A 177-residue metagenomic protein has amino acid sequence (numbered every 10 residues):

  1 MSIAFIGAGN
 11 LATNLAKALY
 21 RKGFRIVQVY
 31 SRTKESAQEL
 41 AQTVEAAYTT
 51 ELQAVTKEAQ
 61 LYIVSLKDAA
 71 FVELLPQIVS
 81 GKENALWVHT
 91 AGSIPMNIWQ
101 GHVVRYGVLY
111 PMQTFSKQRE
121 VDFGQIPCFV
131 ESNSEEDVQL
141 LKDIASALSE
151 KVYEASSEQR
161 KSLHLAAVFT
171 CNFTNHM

Functional and structural regions predicted by a protein language model:
M1, F24-Q28, E58-Y62, K82-W87 (+1 more regions): Short active-site oxyanion
M1-A47: NAD(P)+-binding Rossmann beta1-loop-alpha1 motif at the extreme N-terminus of oxidoreductases
R32-S36, A91-P95, E135: Short, polar loop motifs at secondary-structure junctions
S36, L40-T43, E120-S162, T170-M177: Internal alpha-helical scaffold of NAD(P)-dependent oxidoreductase catalytic cores
V44-E120: Rossmann-like NAD(P)(H) cofactor-binding subdomain of soluble oxidoreductases
